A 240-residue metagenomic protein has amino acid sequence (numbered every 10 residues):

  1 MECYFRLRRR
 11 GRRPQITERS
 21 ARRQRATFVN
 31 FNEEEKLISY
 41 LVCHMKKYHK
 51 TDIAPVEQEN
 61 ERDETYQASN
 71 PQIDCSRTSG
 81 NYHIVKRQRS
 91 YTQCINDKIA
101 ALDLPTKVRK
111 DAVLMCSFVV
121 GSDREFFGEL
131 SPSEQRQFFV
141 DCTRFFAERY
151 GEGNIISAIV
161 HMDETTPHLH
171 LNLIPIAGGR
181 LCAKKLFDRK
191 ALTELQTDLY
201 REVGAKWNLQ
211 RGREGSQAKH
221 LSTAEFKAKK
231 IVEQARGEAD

Functional and structural regions predicted by a protein language model:
M1-D240: N-terminal nicking endonuclease/strand-transfer module with a His-rich metal-binding environment and a catalytic Tyr
